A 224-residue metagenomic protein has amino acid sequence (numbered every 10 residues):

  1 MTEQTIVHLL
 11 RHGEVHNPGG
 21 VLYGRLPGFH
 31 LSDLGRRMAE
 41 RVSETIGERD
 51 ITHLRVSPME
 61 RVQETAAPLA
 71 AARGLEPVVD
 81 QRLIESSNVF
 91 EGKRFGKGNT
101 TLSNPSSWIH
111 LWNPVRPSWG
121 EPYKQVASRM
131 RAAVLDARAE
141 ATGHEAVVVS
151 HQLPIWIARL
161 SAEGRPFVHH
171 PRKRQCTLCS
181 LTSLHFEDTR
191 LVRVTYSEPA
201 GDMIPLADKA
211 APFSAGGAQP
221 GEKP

Functional and structural regions predicted by a protein language model:
M1-T5, V78, E85-K97, A139 (+2 more regions): Acidic, low-complexity terminal tails and accessory targeting/binding regions of phosphate-metabolizing enzymes
T5, L10-P77: Active-site-proximal alpha-helix that buttresses catalytic centers in soluble enzyme cores
V7, H144-Q152: Generic beta-sheet signal
H16, R61-Q63, S86-S87, P154-W156: Short, active-site-adjacent cap segments at secondary-structure transitions
E40-G47, A127, R131-A139: Generic structural signal for well-ordered alpha-helical scaffold segments
V56-S57, S128, V149-S150: Short beta-strand scaffold positions
P68, I157-S161: Active-site signature of alpha/beta-hydrolase-fold catalytic machinery across serine- and Asp/Cys-nucleophile hydrolases
A71-R131, T195-Y196, P205-A207: Phosphate-handling substructures
